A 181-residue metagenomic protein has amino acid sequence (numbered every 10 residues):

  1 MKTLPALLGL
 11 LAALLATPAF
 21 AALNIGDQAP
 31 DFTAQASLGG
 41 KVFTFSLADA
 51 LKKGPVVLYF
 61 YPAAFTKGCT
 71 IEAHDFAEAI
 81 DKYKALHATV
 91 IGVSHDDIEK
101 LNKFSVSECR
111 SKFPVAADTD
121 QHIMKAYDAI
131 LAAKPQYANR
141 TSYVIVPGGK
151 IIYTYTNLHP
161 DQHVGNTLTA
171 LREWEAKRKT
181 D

Functional and structural regions predicted by a protein language model:
M1-L8: Bacterial N-terminal signal peptides that target proteins for export
A16-P18: N-terminal signal peptide c-region/cleavage motif recognized by signal peptidases
P30, P55, N139-T141: Short loop/turn microsegments at loop-to-beta-strand junctions
T33-P55: A short beta-strand-turn-helix
L47-T70, H74: Short active-site neighborhood of thiol/selenol oxidoreductases, capturing the structured segment around
T70-C109, Q121-I123: Structural microenvironment flanking redox-active thiols in thiol-disulfide oxidoreductases
Y137-D181: Thiol-/selenol-based redox modules, centered on thioredoxin-like and closely related oxidoreductase domains
